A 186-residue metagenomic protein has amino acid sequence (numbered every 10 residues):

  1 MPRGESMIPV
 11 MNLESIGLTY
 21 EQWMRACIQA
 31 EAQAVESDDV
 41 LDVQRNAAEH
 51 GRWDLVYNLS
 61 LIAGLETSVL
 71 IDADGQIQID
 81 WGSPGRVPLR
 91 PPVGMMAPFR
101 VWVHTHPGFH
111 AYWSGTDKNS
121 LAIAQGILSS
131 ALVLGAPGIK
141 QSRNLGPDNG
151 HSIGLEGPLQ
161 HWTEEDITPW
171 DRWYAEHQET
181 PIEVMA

Functional and structural regions predicted by a protein language model:
M1-V101, G108-A186: Conserved beta-strand-loop surface patch within small alpha/beta domains used for substrate/adaptor or ligand engagement
